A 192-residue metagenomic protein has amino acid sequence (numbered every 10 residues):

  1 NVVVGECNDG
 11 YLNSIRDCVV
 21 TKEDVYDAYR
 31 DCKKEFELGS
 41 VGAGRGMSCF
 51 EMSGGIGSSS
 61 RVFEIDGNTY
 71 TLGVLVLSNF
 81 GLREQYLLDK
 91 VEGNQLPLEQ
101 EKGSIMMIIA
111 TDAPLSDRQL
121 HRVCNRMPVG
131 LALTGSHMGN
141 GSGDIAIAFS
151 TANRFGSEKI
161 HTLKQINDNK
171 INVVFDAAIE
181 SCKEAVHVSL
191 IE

Functional and structural regions predicted by a protein language model:
N1-E192: A structural signal for small-residue-enriched, beta-sheet-centric alpha/beta enzyme cores and oligomeric scaffold folds
